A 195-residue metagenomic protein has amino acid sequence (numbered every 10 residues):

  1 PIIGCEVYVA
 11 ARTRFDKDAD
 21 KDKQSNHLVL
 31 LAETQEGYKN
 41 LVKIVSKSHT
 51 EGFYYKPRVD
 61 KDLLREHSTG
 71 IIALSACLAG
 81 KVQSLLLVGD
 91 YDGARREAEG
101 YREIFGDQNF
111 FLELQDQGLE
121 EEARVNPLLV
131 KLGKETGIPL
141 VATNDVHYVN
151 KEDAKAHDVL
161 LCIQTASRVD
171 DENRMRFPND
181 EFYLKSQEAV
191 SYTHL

Functional and structural regions predicted by a protein language model:
P1-L195: Phosphodiester-processing cores and adjacent nucleic acid-binding clamps
